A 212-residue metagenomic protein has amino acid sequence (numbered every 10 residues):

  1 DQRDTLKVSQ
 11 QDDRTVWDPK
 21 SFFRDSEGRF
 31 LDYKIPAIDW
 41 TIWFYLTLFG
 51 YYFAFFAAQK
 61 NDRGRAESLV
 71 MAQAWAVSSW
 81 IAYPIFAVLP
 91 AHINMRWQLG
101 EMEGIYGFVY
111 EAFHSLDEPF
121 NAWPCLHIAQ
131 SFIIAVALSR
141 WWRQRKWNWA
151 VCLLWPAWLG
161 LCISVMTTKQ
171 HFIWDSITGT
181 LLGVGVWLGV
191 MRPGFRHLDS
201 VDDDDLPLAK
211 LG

Functional and structural regions predicted by a protein language model:
D1-Y52: N-terminal transmembrane-helix/juxtamembrane module of multi-pass inner/ER membrane proteins
Q2-F22, N61-V151, V190, F195-G212: Membrane-interface loops
G28-L31, Y51-F55, F132-A137, P156-S164: Hydrophobic, membrane-inserted alpha-helices
F44-Y51, A129, I133, I177-L181: Membrane-embedded alpha-helical segments of multi-pass membrane proteins, especially the transmembrane helices
T47-A66: Internal transmembrane alpha-helix with an interfacial aromatic "cap," most often the third helix
S79-V88, P156-M166: Aromatic-anchored segments of alpha-helical transmembrane domains
I93, W97-G100, E118-W123, L159-V186: Interfacial helix-loop-helix junctions of multi-pass membrane proteins
